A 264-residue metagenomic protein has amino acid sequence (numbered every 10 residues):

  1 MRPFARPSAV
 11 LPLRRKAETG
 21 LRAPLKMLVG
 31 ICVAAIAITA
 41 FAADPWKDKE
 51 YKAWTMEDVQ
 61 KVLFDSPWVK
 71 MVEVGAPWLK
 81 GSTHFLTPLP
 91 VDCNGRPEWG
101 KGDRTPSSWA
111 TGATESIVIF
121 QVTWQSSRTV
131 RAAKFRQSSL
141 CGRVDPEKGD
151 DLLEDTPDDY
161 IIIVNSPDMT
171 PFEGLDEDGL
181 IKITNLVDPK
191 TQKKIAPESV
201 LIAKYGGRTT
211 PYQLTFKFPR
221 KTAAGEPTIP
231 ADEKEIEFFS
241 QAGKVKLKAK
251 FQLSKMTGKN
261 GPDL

Functional and structural regions predicted by a protein language model:
M1-R2, T55: Accessible peptide chain termini
R2, S8-R14, E18-P24: Short, low-complexity intrinsically disordered segments enriched in A/P/G/S/L with frequent Arg, especially at protein
P12, L28-G30, V91, S139: Secreted/extracellular small peptides and ectodomain modules produced from precursors
A17-L21, M27, K234-F238: Intrinsic disorder/low-complexity segments enriched in polar/small residues
P24-T39: Bacterial N-terminal signal peptides
A43-L264: PEST-like low-complexity, intrinsically disordered acidic/proline/serine-rich tracts that flank trafficking/processing
